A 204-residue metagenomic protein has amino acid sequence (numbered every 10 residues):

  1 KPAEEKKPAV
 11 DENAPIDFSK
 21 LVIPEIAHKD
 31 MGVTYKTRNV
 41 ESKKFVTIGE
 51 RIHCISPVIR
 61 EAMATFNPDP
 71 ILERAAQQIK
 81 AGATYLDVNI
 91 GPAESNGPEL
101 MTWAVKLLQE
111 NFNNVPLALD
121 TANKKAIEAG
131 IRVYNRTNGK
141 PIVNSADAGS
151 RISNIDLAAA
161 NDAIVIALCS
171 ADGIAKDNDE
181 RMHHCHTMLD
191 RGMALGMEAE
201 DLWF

Functional and structural regions predicted by a protein language model:
K1-W203: Domain-level signal for soluble alpha/beta catalytic cores
